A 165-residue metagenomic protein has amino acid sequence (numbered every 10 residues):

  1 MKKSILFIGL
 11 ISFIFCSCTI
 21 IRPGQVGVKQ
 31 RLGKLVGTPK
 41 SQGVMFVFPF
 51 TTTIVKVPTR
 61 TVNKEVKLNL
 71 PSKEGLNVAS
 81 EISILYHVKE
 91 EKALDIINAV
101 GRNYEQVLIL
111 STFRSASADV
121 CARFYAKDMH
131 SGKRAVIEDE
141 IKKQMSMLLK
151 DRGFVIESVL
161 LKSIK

Functional and structural regions predicted by a protein language model:
M1-K2: N-terminal hydrophobic targeting signals that begin at the initiator methionine
I5-F13: Sec-dependent N-terminal signal peptides
F15-S17: Sec/Tat signal peptide C-region and signal peptidase I cleavage site
T19-C121: Hydrophobic membrane-anchoring helix/hairpin
L85, E105-K165: Amphipathic, coiled-coil-like alpha-helical scaffolding segments used for oligomerization/assembly
